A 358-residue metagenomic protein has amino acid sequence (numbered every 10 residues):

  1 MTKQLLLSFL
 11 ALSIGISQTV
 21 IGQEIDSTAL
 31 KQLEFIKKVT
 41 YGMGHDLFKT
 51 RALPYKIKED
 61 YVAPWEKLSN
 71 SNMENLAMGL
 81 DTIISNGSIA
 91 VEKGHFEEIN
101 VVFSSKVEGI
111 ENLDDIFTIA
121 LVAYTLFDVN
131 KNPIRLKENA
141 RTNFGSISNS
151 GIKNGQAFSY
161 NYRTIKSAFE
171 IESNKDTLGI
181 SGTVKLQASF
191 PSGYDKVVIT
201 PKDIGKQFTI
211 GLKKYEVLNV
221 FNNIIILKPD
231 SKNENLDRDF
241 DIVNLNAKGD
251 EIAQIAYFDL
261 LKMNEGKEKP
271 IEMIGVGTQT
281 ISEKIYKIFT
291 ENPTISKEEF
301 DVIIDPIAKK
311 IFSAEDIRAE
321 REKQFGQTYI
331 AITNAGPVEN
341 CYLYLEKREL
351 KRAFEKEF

Functional and structural regions predicted by a protein language model:
M1-S27: Bacterial Sec-dependent N-terminal signal peptides
Q23-F358: Alpha-helical, hydrophobic structural elements that either
